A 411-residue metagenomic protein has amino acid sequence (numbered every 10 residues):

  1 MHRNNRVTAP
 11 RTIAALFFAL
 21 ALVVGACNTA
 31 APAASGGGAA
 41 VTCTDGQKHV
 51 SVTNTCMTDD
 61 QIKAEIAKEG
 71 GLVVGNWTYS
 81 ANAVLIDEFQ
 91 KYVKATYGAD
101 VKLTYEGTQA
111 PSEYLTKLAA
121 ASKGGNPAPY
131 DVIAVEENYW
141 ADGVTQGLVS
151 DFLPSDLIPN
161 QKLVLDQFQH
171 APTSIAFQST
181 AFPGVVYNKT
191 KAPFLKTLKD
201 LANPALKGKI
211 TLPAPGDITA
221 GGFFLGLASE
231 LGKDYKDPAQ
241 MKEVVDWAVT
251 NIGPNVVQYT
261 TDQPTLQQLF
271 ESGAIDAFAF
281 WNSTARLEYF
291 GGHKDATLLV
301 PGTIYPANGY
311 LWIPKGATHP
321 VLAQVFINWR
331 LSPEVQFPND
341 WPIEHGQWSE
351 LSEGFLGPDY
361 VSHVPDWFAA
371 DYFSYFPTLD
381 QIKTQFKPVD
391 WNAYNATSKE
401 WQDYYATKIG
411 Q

Functional and structural regions predicted by a protein language model:
C27-G36: Bacterial lipoprotein signal-peptidase II cleavage site
V41-E137: Early extracytoplasmic/lumenal segment of secretory-pathway proteins
C43, F376-Q411: Conserved C-terminal helix/tail region of periplasmic/extracytoplasmic solute-binding proteins
L72-D87, E106-L115, P127-A274: Extracytoplasmic ligand-binding site segments that recognize negatively charged/polar headgroups
W140-D142, E271, A277-K294: A ligand-binding cleft/hinge motif common to bilobed small-molecule-binding domains
K162, Q167, T180-A181, V245-N251 (+1 more regions): Periplasmic-binding protein-like
G184-K191, A228-E230, A307-L322, P338-P342: A bilobed periplasmic-binding-protein/Venus flytrap-type ligand-binding module shared by bacterial periplasmic
I313-I382: Mature extracytoplasmic/periplasmic domains
